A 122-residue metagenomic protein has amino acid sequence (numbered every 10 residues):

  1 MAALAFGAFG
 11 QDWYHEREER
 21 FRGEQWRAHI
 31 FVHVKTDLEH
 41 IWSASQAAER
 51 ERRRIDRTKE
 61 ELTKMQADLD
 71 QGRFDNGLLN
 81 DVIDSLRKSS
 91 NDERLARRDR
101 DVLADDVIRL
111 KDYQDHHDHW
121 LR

Functional and structural regions predicted by a protein language model:
M1-A5: Bacterial N-terminal signal peptides
F6-R122: Glycine- and aromatic-enriched low-complexity segments, predominantly in secreted/extracellular proteins and matrices
